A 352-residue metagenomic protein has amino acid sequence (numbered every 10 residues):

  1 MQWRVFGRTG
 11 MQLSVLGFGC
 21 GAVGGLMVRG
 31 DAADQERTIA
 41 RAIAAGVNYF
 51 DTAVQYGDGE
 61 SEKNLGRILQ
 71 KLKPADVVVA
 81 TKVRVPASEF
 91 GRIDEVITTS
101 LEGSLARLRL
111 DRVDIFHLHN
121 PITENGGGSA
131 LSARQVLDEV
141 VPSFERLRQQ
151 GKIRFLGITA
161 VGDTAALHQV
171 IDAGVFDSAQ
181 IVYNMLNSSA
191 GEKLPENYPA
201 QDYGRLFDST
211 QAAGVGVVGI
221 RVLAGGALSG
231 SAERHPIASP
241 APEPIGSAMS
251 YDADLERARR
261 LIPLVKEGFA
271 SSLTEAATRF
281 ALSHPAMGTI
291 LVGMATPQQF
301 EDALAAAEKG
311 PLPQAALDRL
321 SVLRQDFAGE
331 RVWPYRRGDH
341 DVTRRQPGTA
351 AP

Functional and structural regions predicted by a protein language model:
M1-V77: N-terminal binding-site loop/beta-alpha segment at the start of enzyme catalytic domains that lines or forms
F6, F18, A42, F50 (+9 more regions): Conserved, mostly hydrophobic/aromatic
G7-G10, G66-D76, L105-L110, V170-G174 (+1 more regions): Acidic (Asp/Glu)-rich catalytic clusters
G21-A33, V83-V96, S129: Active-site mouth loops of central-metabolism enzymes
R29-A42, R92-R107, G162-V170, A277: Short, acidic/polar
E62-T81, L137-Q150: Alpha-helix-loop-beta-strand connector modules within alpha/beta enzyme cores
L105-A130: Active-site groove signature of glycoside hydrolases
P121-L323, F327, D339-P352: Beta/alpha (TIM)-barrel catalytic core signal, keyed to glycine-rich beta->alpha loops juxtaposed to Asp/Glu that bind
